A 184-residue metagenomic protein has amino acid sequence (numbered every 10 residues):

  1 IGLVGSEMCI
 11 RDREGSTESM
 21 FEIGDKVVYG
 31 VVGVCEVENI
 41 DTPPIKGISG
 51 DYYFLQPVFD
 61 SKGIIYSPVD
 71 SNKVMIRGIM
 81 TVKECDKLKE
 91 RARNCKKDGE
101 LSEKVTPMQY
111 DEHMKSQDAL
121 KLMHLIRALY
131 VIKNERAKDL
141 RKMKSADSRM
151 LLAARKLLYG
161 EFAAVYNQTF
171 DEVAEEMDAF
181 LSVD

Functional and structural regions predicted by a protein language model:
I1-D12: Single conserved hydrophobic/aromatic residue that forms the stacking wall/gate of nucleotide- or nucleobase-binding
G24-D25: Loop/turn positions that initiate beta-strands
G30-V32: Short, surface-exposed secondary-structure boundary micro-motifs
C35-V37: Conserved hydrophobic positions within beta-strands
P43-F54: Short, solvent-exposed secondary-structure boundary/capping segments
D60-D70: A short macromolecule-binding patch
D70-D184: Charge/polar-rich, low-complexity and marginally structured segments
